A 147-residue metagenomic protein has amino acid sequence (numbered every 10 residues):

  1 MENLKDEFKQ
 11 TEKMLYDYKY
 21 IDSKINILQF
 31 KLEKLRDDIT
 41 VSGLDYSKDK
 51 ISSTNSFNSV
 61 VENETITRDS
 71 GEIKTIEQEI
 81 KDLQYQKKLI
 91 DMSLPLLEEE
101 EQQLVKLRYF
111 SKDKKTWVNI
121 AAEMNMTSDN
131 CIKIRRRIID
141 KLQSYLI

Functional and structural regions predicted by a protein language model:
M1-S93, N119, I147: N-terminal interaction/assembly modules
D37, D113-K115, L142: A short hydrophobic/aromatic micro-motif that marks alpha-helical segments and, especially, helix-coil
Q86, L97-E101, I134: N-terminal positioning helix adjacent to the helix-turn-helix/winged-helix DNA-binding module
K87, R108-Y109, M124: Short leucine-rich amphipathic alpha-helical surface patches
L97-K115: Short amphipathic alpha helix immediately N-terminal
K112-T127: Helix-turn-helix DNA-binding module
E123-I147: DNA-recognition helix of helix-turn-helix
